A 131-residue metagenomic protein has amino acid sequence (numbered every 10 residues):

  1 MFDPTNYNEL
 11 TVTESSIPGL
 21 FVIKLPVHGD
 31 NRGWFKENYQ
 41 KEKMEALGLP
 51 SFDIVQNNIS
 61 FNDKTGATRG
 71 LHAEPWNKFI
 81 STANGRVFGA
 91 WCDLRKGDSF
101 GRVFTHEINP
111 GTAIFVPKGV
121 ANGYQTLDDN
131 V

Functional and structural regions predicted by a protein language model:
M1-I108, D128-N130: Non-catalytic, conserved peripheral segments adjacent to functional cores
E107-D128: Conserved metal-binding segment of the jelly-roll/cupin
